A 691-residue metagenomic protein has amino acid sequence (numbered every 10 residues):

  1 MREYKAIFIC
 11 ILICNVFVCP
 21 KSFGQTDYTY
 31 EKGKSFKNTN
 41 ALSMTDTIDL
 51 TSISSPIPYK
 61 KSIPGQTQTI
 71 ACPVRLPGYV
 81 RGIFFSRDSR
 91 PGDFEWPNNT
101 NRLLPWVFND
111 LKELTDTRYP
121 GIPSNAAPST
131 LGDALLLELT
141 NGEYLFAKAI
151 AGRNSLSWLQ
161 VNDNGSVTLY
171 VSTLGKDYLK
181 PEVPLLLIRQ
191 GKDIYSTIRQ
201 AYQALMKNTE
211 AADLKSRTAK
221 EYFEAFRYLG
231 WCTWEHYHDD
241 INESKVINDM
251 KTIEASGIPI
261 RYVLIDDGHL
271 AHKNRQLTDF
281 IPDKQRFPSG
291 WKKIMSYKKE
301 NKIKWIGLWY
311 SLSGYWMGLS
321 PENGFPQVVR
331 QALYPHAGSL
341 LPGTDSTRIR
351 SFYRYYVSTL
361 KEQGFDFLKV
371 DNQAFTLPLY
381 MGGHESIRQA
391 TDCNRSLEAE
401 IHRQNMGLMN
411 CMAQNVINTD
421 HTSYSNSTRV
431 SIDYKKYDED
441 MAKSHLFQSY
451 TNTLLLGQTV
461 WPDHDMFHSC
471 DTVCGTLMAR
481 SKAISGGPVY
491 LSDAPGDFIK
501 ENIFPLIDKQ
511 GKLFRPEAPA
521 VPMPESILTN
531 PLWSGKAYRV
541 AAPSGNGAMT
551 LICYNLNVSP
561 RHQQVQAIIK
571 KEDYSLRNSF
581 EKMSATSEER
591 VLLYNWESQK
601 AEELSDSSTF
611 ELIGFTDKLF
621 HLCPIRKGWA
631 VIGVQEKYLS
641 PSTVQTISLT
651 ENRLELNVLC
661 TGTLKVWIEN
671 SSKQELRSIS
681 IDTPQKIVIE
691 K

Functional and structural regions predicted by a protein language model:
M1-T26: Bacterial Sec-dependent N-terminal signal peptides
T26-K207: N-terminal accessory beta-strand-rich subdomains and adjacent acidic, glycine-rich linkers that precede catalytic cores
V80, F94-N98, L103-Y170, H272-F287 (+10 more regions): Preference for well-ordered, secondary-structure-rich cores of eukaryotic proteins
E224-I387: Aromatic-lined carbohydrate-binding/catalytic grooves of carbohydrate-active enzymes
Y237-I241, L270-N274, S313-L319, F375-L379 (+8 more regions): Flexible loop/turn segments at secondary-structure boundaries
W316-K361, R395-N502, E517-L532: Glycan-recognition surfaces
K482-S485, Y490, T529-E589, L619-R626 (+1 more regions): Carbohydrate-binding surface patches
L604-T643, L664-V666, E675-K691: C-terminal beta-strand-rich structural cap/linker in extracellular carbohydrate-active enzymes
